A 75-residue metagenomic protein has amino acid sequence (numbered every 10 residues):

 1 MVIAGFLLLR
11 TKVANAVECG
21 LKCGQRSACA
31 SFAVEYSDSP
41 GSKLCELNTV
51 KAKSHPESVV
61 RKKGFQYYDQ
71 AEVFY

Functional and structural regions predicted by a protein language model:
M1-Y75: Extracellular disulfide-rich cysteine clusters
